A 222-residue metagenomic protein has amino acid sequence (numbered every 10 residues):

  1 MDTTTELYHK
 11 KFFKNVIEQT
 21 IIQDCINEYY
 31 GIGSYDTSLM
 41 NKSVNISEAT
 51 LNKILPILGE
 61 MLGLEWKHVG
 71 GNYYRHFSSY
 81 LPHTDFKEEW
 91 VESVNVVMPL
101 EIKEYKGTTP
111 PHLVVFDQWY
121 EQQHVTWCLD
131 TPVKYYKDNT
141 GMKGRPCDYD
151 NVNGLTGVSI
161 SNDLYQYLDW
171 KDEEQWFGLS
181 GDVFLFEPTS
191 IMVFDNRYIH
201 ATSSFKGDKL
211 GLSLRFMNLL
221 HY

Functional and structural regions predicted by a protein language model:
M1-T3, M61, L214-Y222: Short amphipathic alpha-helical segments
M1-W66, G70-N72, F77-P82: Non-heme Fe(II)/2-oxoglutarate
K14-N15, S43-L51, E89, G178 (+2 more regions): Aromatic-acidic/polar surface patches that form glycan- and anion
V16-E18, I22-D24, S190, T202 (+1 more regions): Catalytic cores of PAPS-dependent sulfotransferases and nucleotide-sugar/CMP/GDP-dependent glycosyltransferases
G70, S93-V97, I199: Conserved beta-strand residues within beta-sheet cores
H76-I191, L210, M217-L219: Catalytic core of non-heme Fe(II) oxygenases with the double-stranded beta-helix
L81-H83, I199-K206: Short beta-strand His + acidic residue motifs that chelate non-heme Fe in jelly-roll/DSBH and cupin folds
